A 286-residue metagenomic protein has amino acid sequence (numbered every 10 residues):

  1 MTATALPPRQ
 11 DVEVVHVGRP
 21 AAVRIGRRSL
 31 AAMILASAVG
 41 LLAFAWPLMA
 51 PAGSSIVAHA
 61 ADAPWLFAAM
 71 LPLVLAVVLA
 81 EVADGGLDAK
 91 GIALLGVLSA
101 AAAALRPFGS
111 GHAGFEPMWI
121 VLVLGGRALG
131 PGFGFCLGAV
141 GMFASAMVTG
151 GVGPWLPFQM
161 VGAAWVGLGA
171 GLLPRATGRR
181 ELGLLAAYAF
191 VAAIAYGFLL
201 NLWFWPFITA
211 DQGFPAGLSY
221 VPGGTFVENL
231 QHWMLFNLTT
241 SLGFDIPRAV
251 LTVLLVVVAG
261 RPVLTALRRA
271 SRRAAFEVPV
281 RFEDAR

Functional and structural regions predicted by a protein language model:
D11-A68, E116, V152, L172-R286: Membrane-embedded alpha-helical hairpins and interfacial helices in multi-pass inner-membrane proteins
L66-G91, G96-A100: Helix-loop-helix hairpins and the membrane-proximal interhelical loops of multi-pass alpha-helical transport proteins
L66-V74, E116-G125, P157-W165: Membrane-embedded alpha-helical segments of multi-pass membrane proteins, especially the transmembrane helices
V77-L79, M118-G134, G169-P174: Generic transmembrane alpha-helix motif of multi-pass integral membrane proteins
A83-A89, G126-L137, T177-R180: Membrane-helix interface "capping/anchor" motifs
A89-W119, A128: A glycine-rich, hydrophobic loop/mini-helix early in the fold
I92-V97, I120-V121, F135-A139, L156-V161 (+2 more regions): Hydrophobic alpha-helical transmembrane segments
A104-P117, A139-P174, R180-G183: Interfacial aromatic-anchored transmembrane helix boundaries in multi-pass membrane proteins
